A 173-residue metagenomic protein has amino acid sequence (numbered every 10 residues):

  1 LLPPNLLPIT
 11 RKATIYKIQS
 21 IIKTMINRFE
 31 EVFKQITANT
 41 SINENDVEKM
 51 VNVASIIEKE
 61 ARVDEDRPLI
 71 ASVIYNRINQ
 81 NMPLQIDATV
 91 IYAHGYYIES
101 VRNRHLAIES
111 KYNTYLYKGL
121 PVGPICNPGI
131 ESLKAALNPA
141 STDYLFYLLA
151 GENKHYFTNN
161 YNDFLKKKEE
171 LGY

Functional and structural regions predicted by a protein language model:
L1-Y173: Bacterial extracytoplasmic/cell-wall-associated proteins, especially those involved in peptidoglycan
